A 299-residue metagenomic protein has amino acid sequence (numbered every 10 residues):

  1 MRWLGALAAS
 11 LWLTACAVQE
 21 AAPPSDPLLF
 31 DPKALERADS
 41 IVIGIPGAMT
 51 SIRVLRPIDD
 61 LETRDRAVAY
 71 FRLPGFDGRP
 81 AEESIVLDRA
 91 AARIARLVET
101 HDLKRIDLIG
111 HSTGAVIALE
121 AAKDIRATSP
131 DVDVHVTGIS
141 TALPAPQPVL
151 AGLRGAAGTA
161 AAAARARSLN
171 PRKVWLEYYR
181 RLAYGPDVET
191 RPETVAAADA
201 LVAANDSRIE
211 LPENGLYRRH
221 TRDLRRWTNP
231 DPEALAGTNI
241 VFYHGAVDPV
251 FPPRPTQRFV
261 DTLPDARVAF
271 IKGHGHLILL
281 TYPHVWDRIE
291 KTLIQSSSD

Functional and structural regions predicted by a protein language model:
F30-G78: Conserved HGGG/HGGXW glycine-rich cap/lid loop of the alpha/beta-hydrolase fold
Y70-I106: Active-site loop/oxyanion-hole signature of alpha/beta-hydrolase fold enzymes
V136-S168: Flexible "cap/lid" loop of the alpha/beta hydrolase fold
R172-R219: Conserved alpha/beta-hydrolase catalytic His-Asp/Glu region
G215-P232: Active-site nucleophile elbow and catalytic-triad environment of alpha/beta-hydrolase enzymes
A236, F242-H244, D248: Short beta-strand/loop motif that positions the catalytic acidic residue of the alpha/beta-hydrolase fold
P249-P255: Conserved alpha/beta-hydrolase "acid-adjacent" motif
H274-W286: Catalytic histidine-centered segment of alpha/beta-hydrolase-like enzymes
